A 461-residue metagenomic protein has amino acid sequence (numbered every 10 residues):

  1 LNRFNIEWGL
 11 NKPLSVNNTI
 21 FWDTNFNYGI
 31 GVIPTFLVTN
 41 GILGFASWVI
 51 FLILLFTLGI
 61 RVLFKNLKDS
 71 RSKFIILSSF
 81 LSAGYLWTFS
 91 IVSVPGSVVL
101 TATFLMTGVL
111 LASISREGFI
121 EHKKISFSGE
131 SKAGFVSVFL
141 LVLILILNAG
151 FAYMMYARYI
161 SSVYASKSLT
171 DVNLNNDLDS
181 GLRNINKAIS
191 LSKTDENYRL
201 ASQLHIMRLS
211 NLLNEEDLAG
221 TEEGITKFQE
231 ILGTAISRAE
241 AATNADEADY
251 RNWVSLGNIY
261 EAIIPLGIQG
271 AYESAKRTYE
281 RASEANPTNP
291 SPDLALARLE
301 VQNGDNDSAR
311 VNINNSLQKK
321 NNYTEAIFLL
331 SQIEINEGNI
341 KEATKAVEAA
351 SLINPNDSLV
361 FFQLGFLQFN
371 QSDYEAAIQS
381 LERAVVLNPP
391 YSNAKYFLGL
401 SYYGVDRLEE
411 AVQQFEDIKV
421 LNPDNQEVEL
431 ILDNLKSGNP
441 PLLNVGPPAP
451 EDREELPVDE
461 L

Functional and structural regions predicted by a protein language model:
L1-V38, E216-T226: Interfacial juxtamembrane loops and adjacent helix segments that form the catalytic/substrate-binding surfaces
F51-L52, L58-G59, N66-F127: Transmembrane alpha-helices of multi-pass inner-membrane enzymes
A133-D179, E196-R199: Hydrophobic alpha-helical transmembrane segments in integral membrane proteins
S161, D195-E196, Y250-R251, P290-S291 (+5 more regions): Helix-start (N-cap) detector for alpha-helical repeat units in TPR-like alpha-solenoids, especially tetratricopeptide
M207, A262, Q302, N336-E337 (+3 more regions): Register position in tetratricopeptide repeats
